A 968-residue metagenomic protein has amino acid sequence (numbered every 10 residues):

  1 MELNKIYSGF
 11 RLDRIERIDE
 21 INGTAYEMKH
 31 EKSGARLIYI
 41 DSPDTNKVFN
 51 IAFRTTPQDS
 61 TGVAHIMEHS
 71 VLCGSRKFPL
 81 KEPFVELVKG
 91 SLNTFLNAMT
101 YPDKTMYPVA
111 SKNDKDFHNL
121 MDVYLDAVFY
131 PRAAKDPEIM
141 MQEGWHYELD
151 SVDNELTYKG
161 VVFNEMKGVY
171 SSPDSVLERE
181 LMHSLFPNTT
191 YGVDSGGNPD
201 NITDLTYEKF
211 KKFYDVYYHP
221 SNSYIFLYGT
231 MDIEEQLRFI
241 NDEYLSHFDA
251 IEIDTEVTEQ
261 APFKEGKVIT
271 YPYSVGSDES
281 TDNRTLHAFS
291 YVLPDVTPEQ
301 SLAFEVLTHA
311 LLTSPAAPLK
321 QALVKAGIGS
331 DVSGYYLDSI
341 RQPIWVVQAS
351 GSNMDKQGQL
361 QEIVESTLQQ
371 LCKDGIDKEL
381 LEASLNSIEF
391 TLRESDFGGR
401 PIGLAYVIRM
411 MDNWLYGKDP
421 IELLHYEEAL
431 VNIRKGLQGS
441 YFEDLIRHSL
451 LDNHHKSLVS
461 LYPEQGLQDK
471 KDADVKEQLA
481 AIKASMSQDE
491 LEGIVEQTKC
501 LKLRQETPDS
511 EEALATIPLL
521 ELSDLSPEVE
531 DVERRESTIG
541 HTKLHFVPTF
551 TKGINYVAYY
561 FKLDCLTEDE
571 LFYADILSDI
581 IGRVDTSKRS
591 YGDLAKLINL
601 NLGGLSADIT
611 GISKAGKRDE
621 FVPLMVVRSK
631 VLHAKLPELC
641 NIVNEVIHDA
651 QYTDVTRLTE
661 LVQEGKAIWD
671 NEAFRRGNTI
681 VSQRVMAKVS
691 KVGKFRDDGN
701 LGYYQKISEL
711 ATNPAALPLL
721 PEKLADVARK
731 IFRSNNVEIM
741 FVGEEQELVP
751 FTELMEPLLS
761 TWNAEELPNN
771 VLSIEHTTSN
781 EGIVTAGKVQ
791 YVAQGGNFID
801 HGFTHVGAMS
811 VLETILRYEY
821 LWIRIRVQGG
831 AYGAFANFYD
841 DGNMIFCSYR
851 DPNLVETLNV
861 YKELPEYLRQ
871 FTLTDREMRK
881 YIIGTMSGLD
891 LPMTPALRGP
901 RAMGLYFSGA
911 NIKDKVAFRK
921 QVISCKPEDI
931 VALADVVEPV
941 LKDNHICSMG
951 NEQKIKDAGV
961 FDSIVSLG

Functional and structural regions predicted by a protein language model:
M1-V48: Non-catalytic terminal extensions that flank enzyme cores
E2-L3, G74, F129-R132, D136-S175 (+14 more regions): Non-catalytic accessory/assembly modules
L3, G229, S384-P548, D670 (+4 more regions): C-terminal regions of mature proteins
G23, D41-D126, Y130, E138-I139 (+10 more regions): M16/MPP (pitrilysin/insulinase) zinc-metallopeptidase core fold and M16-derived inactive scaffolds
D41-P43, N50-A52, F163, K167-S171 (+8 more regions): His/Glu-based metal-binding/catalytic segments typifying zinc-dependent metallopeptidases
G74, V109-N154, Y158, Q342-R400 (+8 more regions): M16/insulysin-pitrilysin zinc metalloprotease superfamily fold
V275, H287-E379, G540-F550, N555-K617 (+7 more regions): Structured mid-domain segments that build the active-site/substrate or prosthetic-cofactor binding neighborhood
